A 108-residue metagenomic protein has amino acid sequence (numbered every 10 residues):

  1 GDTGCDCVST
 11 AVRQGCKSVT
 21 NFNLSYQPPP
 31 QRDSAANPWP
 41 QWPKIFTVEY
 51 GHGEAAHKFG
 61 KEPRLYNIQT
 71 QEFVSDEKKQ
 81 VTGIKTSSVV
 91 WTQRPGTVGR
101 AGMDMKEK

Functional and structural regions predicted by a protein language model:
G1-K108: Residues forming the flavin
